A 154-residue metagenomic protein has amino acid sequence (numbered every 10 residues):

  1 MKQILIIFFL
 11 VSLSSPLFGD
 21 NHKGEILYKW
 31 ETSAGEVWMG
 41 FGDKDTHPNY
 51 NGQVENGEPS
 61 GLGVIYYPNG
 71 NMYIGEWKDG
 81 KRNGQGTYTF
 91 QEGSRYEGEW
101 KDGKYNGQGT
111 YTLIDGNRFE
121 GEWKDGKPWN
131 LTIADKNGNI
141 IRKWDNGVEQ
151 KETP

Functional and structural regions predicted by a protein language model:
I4-P154: Intrinsically disordered, low-complexity repeat tracts enriched in Gly/Pro/Ser/Thr and acidic residues, frequently
